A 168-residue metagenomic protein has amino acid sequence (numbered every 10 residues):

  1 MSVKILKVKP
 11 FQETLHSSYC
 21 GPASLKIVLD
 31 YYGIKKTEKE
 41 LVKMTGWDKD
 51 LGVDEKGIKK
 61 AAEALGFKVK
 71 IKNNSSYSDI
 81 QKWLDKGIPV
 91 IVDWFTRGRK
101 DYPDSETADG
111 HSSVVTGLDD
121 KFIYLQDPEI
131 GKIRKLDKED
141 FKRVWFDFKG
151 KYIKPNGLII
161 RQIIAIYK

Functional and structural regions predicted by a protein language model:
M1-D54, Y77, I91, T96 (+3 more regions): Active-site-adjacent structural segments surrounding the nucleophilic cysteine of cysteine proteases and isopeptidases
M1-S2, D48-L51, D85, F95 (+2 more regions): Noncatalytic regulatory segments and standalone regulatory/sensor domains
A23-I27, G57-K60, A64, D79 (+1 more regions): Extracytoplasmic/secreted proteins, especially bacterial periplasmic and envelope-associated proteins
Y31, M44, A61, W83 (+1 more regions): Residues that form generic nucleotide/phosphate-binding pockets
K60-G87: Helix-adjacent hinge/juxtasegments
I80, R99-D101, K132: Short, well-ordered, mixed-charge alpha-helical segments that flank or form enzyme active sites
G110: Short coil/loop residues immediately preceding or within conserved phosphate-binding loops of NTP-utilizing enzyme
